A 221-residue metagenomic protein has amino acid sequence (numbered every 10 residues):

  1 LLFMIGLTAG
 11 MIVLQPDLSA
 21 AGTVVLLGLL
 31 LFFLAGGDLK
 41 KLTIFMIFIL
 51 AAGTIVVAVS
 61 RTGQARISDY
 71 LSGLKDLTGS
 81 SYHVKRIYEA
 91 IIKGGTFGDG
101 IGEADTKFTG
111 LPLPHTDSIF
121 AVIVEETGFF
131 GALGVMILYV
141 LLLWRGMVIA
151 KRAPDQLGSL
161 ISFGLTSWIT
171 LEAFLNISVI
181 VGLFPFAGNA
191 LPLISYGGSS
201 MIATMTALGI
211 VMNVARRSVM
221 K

Functional and structural regions predicted by a protein language model:
L1-A58: Hydrophobic alpha-helical segments of polytopic membrane proteins
T8, I12, G53-V57, L141 (+1 more regions): Alpha-helical transmembrane segments of multi-pass membrane proteins
T8-P16, K93-F97, V124, L175 (+1 more regions): Transmembrane alpha-helix interface/packing and boundary motifs in multi-pass membrane proteins, characterized by
G22-K41, D105-G131, A190-M205: Interfacial segments of multi-pass membrane proteins
L29-D38, L141-A150, V211-S218: Structural signal for the C-terminal ends of transmembrane alpha-helices and the immediately following loop
I44-G134, P154-G158: Hydrophobic, glycine- and aromatic-enriched re-entrant/interface helices and adjoining loop segments
I149-G188, I194: Loop-to-helix entry and N-terminal half of a specific, functionally important transmembrane alpha helix in multi-pass
F174-K221: A juxtamembrane structural motif centered on a specific transmembrane helix
